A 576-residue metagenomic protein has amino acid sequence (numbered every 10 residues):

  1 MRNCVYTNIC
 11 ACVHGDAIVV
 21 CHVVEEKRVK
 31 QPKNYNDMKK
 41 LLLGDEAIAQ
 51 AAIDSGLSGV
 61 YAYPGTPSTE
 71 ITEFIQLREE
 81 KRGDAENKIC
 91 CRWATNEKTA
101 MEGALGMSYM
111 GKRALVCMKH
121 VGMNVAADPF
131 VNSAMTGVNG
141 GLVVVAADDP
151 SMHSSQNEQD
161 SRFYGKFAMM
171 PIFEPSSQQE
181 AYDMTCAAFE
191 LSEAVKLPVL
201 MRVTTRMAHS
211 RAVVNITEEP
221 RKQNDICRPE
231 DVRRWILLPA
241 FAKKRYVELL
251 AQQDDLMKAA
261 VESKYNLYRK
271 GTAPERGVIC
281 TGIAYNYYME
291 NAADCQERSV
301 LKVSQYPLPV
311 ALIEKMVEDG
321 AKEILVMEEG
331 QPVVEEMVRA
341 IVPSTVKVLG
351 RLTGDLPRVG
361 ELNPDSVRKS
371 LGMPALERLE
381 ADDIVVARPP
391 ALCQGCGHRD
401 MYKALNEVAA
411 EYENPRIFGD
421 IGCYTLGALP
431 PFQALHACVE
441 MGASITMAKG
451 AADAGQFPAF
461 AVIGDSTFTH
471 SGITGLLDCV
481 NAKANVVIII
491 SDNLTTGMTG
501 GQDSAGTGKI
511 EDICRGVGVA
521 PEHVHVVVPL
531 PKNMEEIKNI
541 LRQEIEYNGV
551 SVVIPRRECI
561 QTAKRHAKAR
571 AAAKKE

Functional and structural regions predicted by a protein language model:
N3-V13: Intrinsically disordered, low-complexity terminal segments enriched in Ser/Thr
Y6, C21, Y164-I172, K196 (+8 more regions): Residues forming the flavin
A17, V23, R28-I48, S55 (+4 more regions): Flexible, low-complexity linker and terminal segments
L42-Q76: N-terminal glycine-rich anion-binding loops that anchor highly charged ligand groups
G59, T69-E193, R416-G497: Thiamine diphosphate
P67-I71, T99-M101, M123-V125, P150-H153 (+12 more regions): Flexible loop/turn segments at secondary-structure boundaries
Q76-R82, M289-V300, D512-A520: Short helix-loop-beta junction
